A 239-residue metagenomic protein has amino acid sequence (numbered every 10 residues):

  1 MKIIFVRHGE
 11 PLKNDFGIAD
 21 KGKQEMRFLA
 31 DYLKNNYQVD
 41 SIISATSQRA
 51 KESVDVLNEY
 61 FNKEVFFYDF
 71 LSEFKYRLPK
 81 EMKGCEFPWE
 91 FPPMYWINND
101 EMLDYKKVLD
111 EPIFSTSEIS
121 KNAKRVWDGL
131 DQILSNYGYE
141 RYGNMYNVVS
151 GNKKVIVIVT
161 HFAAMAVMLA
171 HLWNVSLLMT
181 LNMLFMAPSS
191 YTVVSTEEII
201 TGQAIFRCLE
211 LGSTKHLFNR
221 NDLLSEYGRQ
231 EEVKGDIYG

Functional and structural regions predicted by a protein language model:
K2-F70, S189: Active-site-proximal alpha-helix that buttresses catalytic centers in soluble enzyme cores
K2-R7, I43, N152-T160, A164: Beta-strand elements within well-structured catalytic alpha/beta cores of enzymes that handle phosphate/sulfate esters
G9, F162, G212-T214: Active-site metal-binding loops of divalent metal-dependent hydrolases
D15, A19-K23, T116, A123 (+1 more regions): Flexible, glycine- and charge-enriched loops at secondary-structure boundaries
R27, Q48-E52, K124, D128 (+2 more regions): A structural signal for well-ordered alpha-helical segments within the folded catalytic domains of diverse enzymes
N62-Y137: Phosphate-handling substructures
E73-F91, M145-V155, V167-G239: Acidic, low-complexity terminal tails and accessory targeting/binding regions of phosphate-metabolizing enzymes
W127-S150, K154-F162: GST-like fold's C-terminal all-alpha helical module
